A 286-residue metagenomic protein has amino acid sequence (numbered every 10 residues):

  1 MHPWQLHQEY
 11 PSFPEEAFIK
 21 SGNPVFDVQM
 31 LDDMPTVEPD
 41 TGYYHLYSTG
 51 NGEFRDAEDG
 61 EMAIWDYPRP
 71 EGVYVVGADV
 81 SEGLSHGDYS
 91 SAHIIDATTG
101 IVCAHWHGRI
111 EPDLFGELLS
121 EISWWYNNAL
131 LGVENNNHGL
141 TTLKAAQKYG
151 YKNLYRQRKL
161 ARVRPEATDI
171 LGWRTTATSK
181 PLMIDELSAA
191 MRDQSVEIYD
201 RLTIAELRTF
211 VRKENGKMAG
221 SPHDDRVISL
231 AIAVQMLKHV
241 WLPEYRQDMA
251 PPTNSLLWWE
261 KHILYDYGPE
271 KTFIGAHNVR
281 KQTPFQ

Functional and structural regions predicted by a protein language model:
M1-D169, A177, P181-D185, A189-Q286: RNase H-like, metal-dependent nuclease domains and their acidic two-metal-ion catalytic environment used
G172: PAPS-dependent sulfotransferase catalytic core
